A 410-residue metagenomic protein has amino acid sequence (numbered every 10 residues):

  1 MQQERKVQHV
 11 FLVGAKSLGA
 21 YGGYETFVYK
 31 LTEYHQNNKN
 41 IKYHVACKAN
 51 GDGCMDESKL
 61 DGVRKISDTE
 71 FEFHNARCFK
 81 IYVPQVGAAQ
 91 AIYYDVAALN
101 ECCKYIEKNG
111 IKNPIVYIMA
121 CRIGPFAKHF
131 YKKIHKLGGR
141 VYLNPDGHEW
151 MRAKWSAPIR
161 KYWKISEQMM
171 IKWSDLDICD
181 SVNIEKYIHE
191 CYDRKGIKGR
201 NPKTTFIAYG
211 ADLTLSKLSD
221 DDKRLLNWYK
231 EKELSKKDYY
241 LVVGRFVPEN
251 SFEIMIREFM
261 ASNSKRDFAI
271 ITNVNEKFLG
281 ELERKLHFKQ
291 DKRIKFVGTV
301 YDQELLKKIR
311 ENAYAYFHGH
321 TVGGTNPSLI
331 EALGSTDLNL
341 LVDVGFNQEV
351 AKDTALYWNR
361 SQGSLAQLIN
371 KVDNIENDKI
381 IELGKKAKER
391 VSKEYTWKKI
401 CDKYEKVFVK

Functional and structural regions predicted by a protein language model:
R5-V7, L12-Y21, Y34-A88, I184-C191 (+2 more regions): N-terminal strand-loop element at the rim of the active site of nucleotide-sugar-dependent glycosyltransferases
V10-V13, Y229-N250, I256-N263, A269: Conserved donor-binding/catalytic core segment of Leloir-type glycosyltransferases
C47-D52, A211-D212, V243, D267-L282 (+1 more regions): Glycosyltransferase donor-sugar binding loop
Q90-C102, N113-D146, G324: An aromatic- and histidine-rich active-site surface loop
I159-D177: Membrane-proximal helix-turn-helix segments that form the acceptor-binding/catalytic region of lipid-linked
K172-K203, A211-S216, Y404: A short, active-site helix/loop in glycosyltransferases that binds the activated sugar's phosphate group
K308-G324, D337-L338: Acidic donor-binding loop of glycosyltransferase active sites
A355-G363, K371-N377: Conserved acidic donor-binding segment of nucleotide-sugar-dependent glycosyltransferases
